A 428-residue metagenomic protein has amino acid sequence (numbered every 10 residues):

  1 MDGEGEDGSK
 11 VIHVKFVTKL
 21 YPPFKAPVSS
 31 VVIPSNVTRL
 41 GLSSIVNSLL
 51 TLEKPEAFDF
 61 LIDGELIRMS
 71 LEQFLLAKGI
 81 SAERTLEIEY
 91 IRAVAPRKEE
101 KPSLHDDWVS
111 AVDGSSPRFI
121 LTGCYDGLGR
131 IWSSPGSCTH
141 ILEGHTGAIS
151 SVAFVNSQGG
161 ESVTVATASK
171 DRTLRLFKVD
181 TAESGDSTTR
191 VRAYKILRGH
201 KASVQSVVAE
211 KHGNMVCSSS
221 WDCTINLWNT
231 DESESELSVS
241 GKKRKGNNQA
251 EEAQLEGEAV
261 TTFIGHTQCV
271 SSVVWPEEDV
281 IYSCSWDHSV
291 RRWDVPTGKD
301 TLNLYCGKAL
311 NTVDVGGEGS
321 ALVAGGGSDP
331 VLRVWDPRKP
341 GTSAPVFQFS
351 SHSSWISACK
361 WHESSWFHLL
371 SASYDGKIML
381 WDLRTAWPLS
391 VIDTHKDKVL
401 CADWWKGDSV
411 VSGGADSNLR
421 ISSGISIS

Functional and structural regions predicted by a protein language model:
A57-K78: Short acidic beta-strand-loop surface patches of small beta-rich interaction domains
E87, L128, T173-R175, K201 (+10 more regions): A conserved positional marker within WD40/Gbeta-like beta-propeller blades
P102-V109, L142-I149, R190, L197-V204 (+7 more regions): WD40/WD-repeat beta-propeller blade N-cap
V112-R118, P135-G136, V152-S162, K201 (+10 more regions): Loop/turn segments within WD40 beta-propeller blades
G123-D126, T167-D171, H212, S218-T224 (+6 more regions): Conserved strand-to-loop turn within each blade of WD40 beta-propeller repeats
S133-S137, V179-A182, T230-S233, V295-G298 (+3 more regions): Short loop/turn segments that connect beta-strands within beta-propeller blades
L400-S428: Blade-level signature of beta-propeller repeat domains, shared across WD40, Kelch, NHL, RCC1 and BNR/Asp-box propellers
